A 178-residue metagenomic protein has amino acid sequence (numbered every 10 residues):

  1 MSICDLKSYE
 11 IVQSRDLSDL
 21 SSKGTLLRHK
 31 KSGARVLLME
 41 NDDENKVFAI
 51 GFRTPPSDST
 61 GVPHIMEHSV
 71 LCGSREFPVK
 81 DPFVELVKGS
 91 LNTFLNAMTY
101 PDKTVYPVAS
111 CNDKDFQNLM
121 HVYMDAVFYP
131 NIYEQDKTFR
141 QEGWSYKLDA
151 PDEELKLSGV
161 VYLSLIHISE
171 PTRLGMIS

Functional and structural regions predicted by a protein language model:
S2-D42: N- or domain-start disorder-to-order transition segments that initiate the globular core
V12-Q13, K46-R53, Y106, L155-Y162: Short N-terminal helix-initiation segments at or just after the protein's N-terminus
S22, E40-D125, Y129-P130, D136-K137: M16/MPP (pitrilysin/insulinase) zinc-metallopeptidase core fold and M16-derived inactive scaffolds
G24, G33-R35, V47, K103 (+1 more regions): A residue-level signal for beta-strand positions that form part of recognition/binding surfaces within mature
A34-R35, S90-L91, Y162-L163: Short alpha-helical segments and helix-capping/turn motifs at coil-helix boundaries
A109, F116, A150-E154, S169: Short capping loops/turns at secondary-structure boundaries
P130-S164: Acidic/histidine-enriched alpha-helical segments
I166-S178: Single conserved hydrophobic/aromatic residue that forms the stacking wall/gate of nucleotide- or nucleobase-binding
